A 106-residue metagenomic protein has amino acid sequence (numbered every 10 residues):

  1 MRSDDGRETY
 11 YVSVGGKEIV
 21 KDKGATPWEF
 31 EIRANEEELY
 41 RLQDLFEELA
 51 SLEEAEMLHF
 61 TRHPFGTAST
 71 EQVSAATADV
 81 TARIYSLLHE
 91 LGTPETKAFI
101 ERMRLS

Functional and structural regions predicted by a protein language model:
M1-G66: The feature represents the first ordered module of a protein
E71-S106: Short, compact, well-ordered microdomains
